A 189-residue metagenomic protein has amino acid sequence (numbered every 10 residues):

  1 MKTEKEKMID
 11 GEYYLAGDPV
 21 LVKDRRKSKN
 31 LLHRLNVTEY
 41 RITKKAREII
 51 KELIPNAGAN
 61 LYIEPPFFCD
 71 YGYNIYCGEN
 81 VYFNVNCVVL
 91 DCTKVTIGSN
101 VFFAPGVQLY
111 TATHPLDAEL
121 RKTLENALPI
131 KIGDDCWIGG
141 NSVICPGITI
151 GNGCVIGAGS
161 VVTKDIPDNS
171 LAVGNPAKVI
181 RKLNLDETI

Functional and structural regions predicted by a protein language model:
M1-N60, A177-I189: Terminal amphipathic alpha-helical/low-complexity segments used for targeting or macromolecular assembly
Y40, F67-I150, N175-I189: Flexible, glycine/small-residue-enriched loop-and-beta-strand segment within the central core of proteins
Y62, F102, W137, V155 (+1 more regions): Short-chain dehydrogenase/reductase
V162-T163: Short hydrophobic beta-strand element within catalytic cores of glycosyltransferases and related nucleotide-activated
